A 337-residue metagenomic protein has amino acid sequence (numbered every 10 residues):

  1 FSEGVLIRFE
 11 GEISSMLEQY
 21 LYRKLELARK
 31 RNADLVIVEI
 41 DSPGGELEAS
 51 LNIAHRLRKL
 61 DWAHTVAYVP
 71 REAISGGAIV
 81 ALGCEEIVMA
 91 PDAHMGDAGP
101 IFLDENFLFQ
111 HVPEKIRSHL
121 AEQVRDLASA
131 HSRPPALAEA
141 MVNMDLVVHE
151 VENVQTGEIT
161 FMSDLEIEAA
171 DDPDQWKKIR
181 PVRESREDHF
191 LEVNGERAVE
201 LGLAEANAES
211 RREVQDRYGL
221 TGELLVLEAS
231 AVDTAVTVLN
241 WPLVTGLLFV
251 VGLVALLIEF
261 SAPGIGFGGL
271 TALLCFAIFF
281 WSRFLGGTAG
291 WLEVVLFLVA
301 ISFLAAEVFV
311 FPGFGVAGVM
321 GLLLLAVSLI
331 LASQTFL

Functional and structural regions predicted by a protein language model:
F1-V236: Soluble extramembrane regions of membrane proteins in the secretory/endomembrane system
G11, G44-G45, G96, G264-A272 (+4 more regions): Glycine-centered flexibility motif
S42-P43, S75, H94, V250 (+3 more regions): Short glycine/serine/threonine-biased micro-segments
L127-H131, M144, L274-F280, L329-A332: Change "in soluble alpha/beta enzymes" to "in soluble alpha/beta proteins
I179-V295, G315: Non-cytosolic juxtamembrane linkers/loops that tether extracellular or periplasmic domains to nearby transmembrane
A277-L337: Hydrophobic, low-charge alpha-helical segments
